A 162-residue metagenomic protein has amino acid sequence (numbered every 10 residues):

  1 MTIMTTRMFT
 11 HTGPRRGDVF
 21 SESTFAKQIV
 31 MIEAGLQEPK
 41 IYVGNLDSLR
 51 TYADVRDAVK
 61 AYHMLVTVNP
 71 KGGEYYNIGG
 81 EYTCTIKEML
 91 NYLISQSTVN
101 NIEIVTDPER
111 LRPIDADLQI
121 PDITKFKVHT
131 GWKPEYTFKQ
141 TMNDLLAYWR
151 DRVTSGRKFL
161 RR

Functional and structural regions predicted by a protein language model:
M1-P14, A26, A34-K40: Conserved beta-loop-beta element that borders a ligand/cofactor-binding pocket
P14-F20: Short beta-loop-alpha junction of Rossmann-like oxidoreductase domains
S21, F25, I29-R162: C-terminal substrate-binding subdomain of Rossmann-fold SDR/epimerase-dehydratase oxidoreductases
